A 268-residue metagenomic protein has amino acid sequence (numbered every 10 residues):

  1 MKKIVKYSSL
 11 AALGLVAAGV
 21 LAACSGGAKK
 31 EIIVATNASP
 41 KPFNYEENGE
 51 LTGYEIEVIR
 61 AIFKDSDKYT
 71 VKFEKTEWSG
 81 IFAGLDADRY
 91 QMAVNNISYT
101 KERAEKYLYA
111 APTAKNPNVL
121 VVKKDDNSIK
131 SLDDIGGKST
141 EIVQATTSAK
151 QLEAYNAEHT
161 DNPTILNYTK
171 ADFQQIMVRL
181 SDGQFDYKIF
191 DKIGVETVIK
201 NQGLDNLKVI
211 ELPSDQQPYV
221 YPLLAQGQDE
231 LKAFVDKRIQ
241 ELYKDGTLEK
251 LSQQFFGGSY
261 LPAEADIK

Functional and structural regions predicted by a protein language model:
G19-A23: C-terminal motif of bacterial Sec signal peptides marking the signal peptidase cleavage site
K29-N96, F234, D245: Extracytoplasmic small-molecule ligand-binding "clamshell" domains of the periplasmic binding protein/Venus flytrap
N37-A38, K115-V122, K200-K237, F256-K268: Periplasmic-binding protein-like
I56-S66, D126, D133, G137-T146 (+1 more regions): Extended ligand-binding regions for polar small-molecule ligands
I59-K68, S148-K170, I199-L204: Ligand-binding cleft/hinge of the Venus flytrap
R60, K72-D134: Acidic, polar ligand-binding/catalytic clefts
V71-A83, N127, L166-D182, Q216: Short helix-initiation/N-cap motifs at beta->coil->alpha
G80, N95-E105, Q151-A154, V178-Q216: A ligand-binding cleft/hinge motif common to bilobed small-molecule-binding domains
